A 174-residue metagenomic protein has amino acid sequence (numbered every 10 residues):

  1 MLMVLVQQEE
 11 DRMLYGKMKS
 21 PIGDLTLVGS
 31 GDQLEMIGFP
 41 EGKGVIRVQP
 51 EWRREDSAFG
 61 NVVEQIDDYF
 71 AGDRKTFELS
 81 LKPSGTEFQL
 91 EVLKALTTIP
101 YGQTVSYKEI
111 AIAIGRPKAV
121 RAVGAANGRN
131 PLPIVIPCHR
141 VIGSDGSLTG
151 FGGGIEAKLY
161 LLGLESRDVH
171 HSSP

Functional and structural regions predicted by a protein language model:
L2-K118, L164, D168-P174: Basic nucleic-acid-binding alpha-helical/helix-turn surface characteristic of O6-alkylguanine DNA
L96, R121-R129: Major-groove recognition helix of helix-turn-helix-like DNA-binding domains
V135: Major-groove DNA-recognition helix of helix-turn-helix-type DNA-binding domains
C138: Short cysteine clusters
S144-P174: …primarily DNA-binding HTH/wHTH and HhH modules…
